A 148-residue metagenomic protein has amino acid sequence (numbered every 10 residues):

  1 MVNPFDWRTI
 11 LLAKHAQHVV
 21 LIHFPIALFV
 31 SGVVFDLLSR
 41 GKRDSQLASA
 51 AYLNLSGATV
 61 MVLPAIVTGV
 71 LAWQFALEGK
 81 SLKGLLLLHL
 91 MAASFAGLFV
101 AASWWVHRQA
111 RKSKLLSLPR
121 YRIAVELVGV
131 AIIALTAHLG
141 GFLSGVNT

Functional and structural regions predicted by a protein language model:
M1-T148: Polytopic transmembrane helical bundles with strong interfacial aromatic enrichment
